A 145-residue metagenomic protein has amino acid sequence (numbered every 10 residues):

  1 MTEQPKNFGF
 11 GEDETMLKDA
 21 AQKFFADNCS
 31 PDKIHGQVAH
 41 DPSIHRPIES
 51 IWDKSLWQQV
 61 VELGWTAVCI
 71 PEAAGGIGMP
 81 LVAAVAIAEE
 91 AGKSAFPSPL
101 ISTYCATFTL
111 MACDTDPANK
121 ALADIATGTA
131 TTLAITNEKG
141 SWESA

Functional and structural regions predicted by a protein language model:
M1-L100: Amphipathic, small/basic residue-rich leader segments at the start of a protein or domain
L17, F24, G64, A106-A112 (+1 more regions): Short alpha-helical scaffold segments that flank and stabilize functional sites
G36, P97-D116: N-terminal glycine-rich flavin-associated loop
S43, I77-G78, Y104-T109, W142-E143: Short secondary-structure boundary/hinge segments and terminal tails
G76-I77, F96, A112-A145: Glycine-rich, Trp-frequent "lid" loop and neighboring beta-strands that shape and gate the flavin cofactor pocket
V82, T103, T127-G128: Short connector loops at helix/strand junctions that flank enzyme active sites, especially segments positioning acidic
